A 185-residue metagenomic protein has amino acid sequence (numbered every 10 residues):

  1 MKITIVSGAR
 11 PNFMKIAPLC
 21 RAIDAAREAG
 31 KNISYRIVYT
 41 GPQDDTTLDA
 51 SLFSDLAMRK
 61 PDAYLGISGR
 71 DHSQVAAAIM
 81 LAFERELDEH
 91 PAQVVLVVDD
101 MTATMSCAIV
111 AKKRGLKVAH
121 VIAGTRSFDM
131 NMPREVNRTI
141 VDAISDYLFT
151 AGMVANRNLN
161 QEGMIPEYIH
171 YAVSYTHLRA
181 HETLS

Functional and structural regions predicted by a protein language model:
M1-G41: N-terminal subdomain of nucleotide-sugar transferases
S34-V75: Conserved nucleotide-sugar phosphate-binding/catalytic loop shared by glycosyltransferases and other
S68, V98-D99, V121-G124: Short beta->alpha connector loops at strand-helix junctions that form conserved, small/polar/Pro-enriched
H72-A92: An amphipathic, basic-hydrophobic alpha-helix
L96-K113: An aromatic- and histidine-rich active-site surface loop
L116-L178: Active-site-proximal region of nucleotide-activated glycan assembly enzymes, centered on histidine/acidic-rich loops
H177, E182-S185: Single conserved hydrophobic/aromatic residue that forms the stacking wall/gate of nucleotide- or nucleobase-binding
